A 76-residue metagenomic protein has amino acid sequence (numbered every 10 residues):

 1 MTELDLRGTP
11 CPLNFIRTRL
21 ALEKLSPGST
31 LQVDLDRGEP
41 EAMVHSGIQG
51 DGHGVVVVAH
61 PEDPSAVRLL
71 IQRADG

Functional and structural regions predicted by a protein language model:
T2, L31, V67-L69: Conserved beta-strand core positions
D5-H53, V57: Amphipathic, hydrophobic secondary-structure cores in small proteins
G54-G76: C-terminal edge-of-domain segments
